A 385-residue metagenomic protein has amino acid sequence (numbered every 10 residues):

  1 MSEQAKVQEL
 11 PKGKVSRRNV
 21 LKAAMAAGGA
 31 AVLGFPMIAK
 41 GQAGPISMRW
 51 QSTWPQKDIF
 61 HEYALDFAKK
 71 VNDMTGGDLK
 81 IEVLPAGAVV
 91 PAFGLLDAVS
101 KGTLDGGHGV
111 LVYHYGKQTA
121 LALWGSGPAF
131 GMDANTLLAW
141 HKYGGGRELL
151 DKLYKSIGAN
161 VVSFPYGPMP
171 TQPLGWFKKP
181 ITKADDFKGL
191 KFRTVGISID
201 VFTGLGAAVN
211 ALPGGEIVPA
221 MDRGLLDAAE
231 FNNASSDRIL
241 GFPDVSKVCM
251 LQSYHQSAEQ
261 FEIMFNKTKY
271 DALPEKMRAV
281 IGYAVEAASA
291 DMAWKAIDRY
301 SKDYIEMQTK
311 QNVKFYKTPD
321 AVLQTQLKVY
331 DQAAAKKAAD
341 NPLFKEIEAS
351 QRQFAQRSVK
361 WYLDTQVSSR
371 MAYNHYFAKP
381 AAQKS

Functional and structural regions predicted by a protein language model:
M1-P11: N-terminal secretory signal peptides that target proteins for export/translocation
L10-L137, K152-S385: N-terminal secretory/targeting leader peptides
N135-L149: A gly/proline- and charged-residue-enriched helix-loop-helix capping module
